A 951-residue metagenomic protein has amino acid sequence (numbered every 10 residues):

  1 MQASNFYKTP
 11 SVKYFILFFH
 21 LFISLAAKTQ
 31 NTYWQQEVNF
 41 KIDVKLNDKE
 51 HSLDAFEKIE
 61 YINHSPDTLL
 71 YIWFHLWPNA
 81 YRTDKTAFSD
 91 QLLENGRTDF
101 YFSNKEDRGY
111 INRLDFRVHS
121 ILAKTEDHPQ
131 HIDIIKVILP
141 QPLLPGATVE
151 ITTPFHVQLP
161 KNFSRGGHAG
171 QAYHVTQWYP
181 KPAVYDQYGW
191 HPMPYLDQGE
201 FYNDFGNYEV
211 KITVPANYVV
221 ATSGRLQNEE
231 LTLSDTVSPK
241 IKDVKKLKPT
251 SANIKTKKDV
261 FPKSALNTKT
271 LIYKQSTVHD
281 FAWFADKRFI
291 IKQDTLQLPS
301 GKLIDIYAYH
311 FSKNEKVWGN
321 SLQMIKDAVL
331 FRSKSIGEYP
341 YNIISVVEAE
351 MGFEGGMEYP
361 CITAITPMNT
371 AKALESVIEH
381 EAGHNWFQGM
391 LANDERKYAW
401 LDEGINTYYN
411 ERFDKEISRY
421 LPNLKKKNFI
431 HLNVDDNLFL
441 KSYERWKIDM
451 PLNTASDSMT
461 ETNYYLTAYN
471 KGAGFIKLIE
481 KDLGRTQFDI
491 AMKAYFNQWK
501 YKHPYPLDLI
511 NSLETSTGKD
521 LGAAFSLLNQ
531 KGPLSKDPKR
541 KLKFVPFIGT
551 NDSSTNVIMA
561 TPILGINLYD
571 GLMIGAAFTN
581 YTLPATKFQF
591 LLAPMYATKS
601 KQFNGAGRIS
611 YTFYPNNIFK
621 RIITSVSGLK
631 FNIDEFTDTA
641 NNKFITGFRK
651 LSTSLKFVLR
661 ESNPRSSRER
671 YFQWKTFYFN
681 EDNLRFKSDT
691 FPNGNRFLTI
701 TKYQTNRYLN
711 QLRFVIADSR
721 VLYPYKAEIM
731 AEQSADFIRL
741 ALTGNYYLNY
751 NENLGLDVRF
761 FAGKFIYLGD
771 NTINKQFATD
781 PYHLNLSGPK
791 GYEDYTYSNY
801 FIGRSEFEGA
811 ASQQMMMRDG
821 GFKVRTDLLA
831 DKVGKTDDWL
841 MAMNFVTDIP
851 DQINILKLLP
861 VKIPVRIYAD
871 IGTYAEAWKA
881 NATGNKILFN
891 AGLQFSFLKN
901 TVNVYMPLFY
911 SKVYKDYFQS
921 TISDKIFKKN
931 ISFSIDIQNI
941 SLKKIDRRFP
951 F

Functional and structural regions predicted by a protein language model:
Y14, E37-V38, I59-E60, L76 (+2 more regions): Hydrophobic alpha-helical and helix-loop surface patches within well-folded domains that function as non-catalytic
A27-D54, A169, G522-A523, S535-K536 (+2 more regions): N-terminal, polar/Ser/Thr-rich
I62, R97-Q171, K257-A265: A surface-exposed beta-strand-loop module
D84-T98, H156-Y208, E229, L296-Q297: Glycine/proline-rich low-complexity spacer/linker segments in large multi-domain proteins
Y185-D186, W190, G199-E379, Y408: Hydrophobic helix-coil surface modules that form long, contiguous segments used for peptide/substrate interaction
A494, N556-L568, I574-T582, T586-T598 (+10 more regions): Transmembrane beta-strand segments that form the barrel wall of outer-membrane beta-barrel proteins
T550-T555, P584-F588, Y614-I622, R660-Y671 (+5 more regions): Short loop/turn motifs that connect adjacent beta-strands in outer-membrane beta-barrel proteins
L564, N604-A606, R621-N641, T653-K656 (+6 more regions): C-terminal outer-membrane beta-barrel translocator/porin domains of Gram-negative envelope proteins and their
